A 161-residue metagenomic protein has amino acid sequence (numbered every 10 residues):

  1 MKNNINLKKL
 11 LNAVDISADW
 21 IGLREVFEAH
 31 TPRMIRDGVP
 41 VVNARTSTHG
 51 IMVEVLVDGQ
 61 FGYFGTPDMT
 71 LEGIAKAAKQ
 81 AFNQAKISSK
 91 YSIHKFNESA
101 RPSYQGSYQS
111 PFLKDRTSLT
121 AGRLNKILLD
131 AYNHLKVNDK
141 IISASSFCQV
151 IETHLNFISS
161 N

Functional and structural regions predicted by a protein language model:
M1-N161: Active-site bordering "gate/hinge" segments that shape substrate access to catalytic or cofactor-binding pockets
